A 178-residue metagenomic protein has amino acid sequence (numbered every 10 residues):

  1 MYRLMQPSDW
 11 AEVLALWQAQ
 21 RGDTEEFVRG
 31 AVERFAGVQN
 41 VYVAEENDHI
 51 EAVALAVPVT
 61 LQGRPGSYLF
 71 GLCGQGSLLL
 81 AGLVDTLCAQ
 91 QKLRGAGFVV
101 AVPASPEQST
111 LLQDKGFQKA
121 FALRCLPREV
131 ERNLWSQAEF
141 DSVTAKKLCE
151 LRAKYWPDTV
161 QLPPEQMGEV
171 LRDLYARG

Functional and structural regions predicted by a protein language model:
M1-F27, V130-Q166: Short amphipathic alpha-helix that is part of the acyltransferase structural core
P7, R29-D85, G178: Conserved donor-binding loop and adjoining core beta-sheet/short helix segment in diverse acyl/aminoacyl transferases
L83-L93: A conserved short alpha-helix in the GNAT/GCN5 acetyltransferase fold that borders and helps form the acetyl-CoA
Q91-A104: Conserved GNAT acetyl-CoA-binding A-motif
V102-A104, S109-S136: Active-site/acyl-donor-binding loops of N-acyltransferases
Q161-G178: Structured core of small recognition/catalytic domains
